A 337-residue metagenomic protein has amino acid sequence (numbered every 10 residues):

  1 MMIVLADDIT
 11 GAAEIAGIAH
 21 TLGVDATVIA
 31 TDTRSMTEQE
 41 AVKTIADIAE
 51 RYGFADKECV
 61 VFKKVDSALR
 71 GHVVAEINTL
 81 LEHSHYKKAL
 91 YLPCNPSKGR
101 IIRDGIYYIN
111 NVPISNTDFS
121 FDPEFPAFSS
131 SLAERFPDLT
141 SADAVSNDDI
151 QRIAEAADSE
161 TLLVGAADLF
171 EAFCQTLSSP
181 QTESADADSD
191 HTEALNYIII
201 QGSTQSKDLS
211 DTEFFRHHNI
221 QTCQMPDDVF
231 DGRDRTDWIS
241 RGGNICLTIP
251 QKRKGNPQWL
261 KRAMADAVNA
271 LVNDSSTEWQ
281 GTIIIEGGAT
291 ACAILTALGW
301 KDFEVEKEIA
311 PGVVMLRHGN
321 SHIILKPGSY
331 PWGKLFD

Functional and structural regions predicted by a protein language model:
M1-A19, G23, T33: N-terminal signal-anchor module of multipass membrane proteins
M1-I3, T21-A26, E38-V42, A46-V61 (+3 more regions): Cap/lid and interdomain-hinge subdomains that line or gate substrate/regulatory clefts in soluble alpha/beta enzymes
I3-L5, V28-T33, C59-D66, I283-I284 (+1 more regions): Short glycine-rich or small-residue beta-strand-to-loop segments that form or flank ligand, phosphate, metal/Fe-S
D8-G11, V65-V74, P96-K98, S146-D148 (+4 more regions): Gly/Ser/Thr-rich loops at beta-strand to alpha-helix junctions that form or flank small-molecule/cofactor-binding
H20, E50-Y52, D149-E155, V229-I239 (+1 more regions): A short, acidic, amphipathic alpha-helical segment used as a generic capping/interface helix at domain edges
D190-V268: Redox- and metal-dependent alpha/beta enzyme cores, enriched for Fe-S-associated oxidoreductases and cofactor-handling
R262-K307: C-terminal hydrophobic structural anchor segments that stabilize assembly/packing rather than catalytic chemistry
A291-L335: Conserved, well-ordered active-site substructure
